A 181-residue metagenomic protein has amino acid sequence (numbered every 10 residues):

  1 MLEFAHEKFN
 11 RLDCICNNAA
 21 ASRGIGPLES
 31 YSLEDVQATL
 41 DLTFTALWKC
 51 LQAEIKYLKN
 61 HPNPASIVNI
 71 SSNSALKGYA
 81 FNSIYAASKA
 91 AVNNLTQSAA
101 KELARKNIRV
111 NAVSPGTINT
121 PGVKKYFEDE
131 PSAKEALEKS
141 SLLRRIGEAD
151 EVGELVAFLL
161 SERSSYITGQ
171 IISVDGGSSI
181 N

Functional and structural regions predicted by a protein language model:
D13, E29-K49, V68, Y85 (+1 more regions): Catalytic Tyr-X3-Lys loop
S22-I25, K77, A157, T168-N181: Short C-terminal tail/terminal secondary-structure segment of NAD(P)H-dependent dehydrogenase/reductase domains
S22-Q37, K56, N60, F81-I84 (+2 more regions): Conserved mid-core segment of classical short-chain dehydrogenase/reductases
L51, S88, T96: Active-site helix of classical SDR
K56, K101-R105, S165: Alpha-helical segment proximal to the catalytic Tyr-Lys
S72: Residue(s) in the substrate-gating loop at a strand-loop-helix junction that position the organic substrate next
R105, T117-S140: A glycine/serine/threonine-rich, flexible loop-to-helix segment that serves as the NAD(P) cofactor-binding "lid"
A112, E135-R163, I167, G176: C-terminal helical subdomain
